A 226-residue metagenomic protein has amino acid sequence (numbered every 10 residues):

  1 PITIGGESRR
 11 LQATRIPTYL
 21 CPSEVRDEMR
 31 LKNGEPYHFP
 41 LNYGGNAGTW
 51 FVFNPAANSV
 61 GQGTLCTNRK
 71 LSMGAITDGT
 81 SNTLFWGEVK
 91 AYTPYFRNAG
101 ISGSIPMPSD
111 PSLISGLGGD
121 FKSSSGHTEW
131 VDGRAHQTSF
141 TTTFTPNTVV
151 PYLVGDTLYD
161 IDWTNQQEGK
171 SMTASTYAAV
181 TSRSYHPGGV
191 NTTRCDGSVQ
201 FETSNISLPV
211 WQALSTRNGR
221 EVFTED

Functional and structural regions predicted by a protein language model:
P1-D226: Internal low-complexity, small-residue/proline-rich segments
